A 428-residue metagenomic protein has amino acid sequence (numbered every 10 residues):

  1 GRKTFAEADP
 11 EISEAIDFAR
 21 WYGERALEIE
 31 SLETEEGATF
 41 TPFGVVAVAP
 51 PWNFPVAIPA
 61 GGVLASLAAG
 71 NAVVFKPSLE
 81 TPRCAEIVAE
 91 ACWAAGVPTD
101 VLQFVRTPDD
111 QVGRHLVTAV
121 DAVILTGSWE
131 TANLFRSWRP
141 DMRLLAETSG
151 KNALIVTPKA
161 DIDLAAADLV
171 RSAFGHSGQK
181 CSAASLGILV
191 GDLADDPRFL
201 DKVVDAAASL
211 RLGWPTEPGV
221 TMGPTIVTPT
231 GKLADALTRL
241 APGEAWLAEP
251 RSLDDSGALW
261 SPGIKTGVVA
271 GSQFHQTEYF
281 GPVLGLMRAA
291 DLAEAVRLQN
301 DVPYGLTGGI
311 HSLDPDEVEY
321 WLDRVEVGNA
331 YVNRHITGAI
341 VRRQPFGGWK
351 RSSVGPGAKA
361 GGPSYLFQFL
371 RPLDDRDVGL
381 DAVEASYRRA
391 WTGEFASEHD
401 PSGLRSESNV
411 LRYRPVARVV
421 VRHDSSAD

Functional and structural regions predicted by a protein language model:
G1, P158, G285-A290, H311: A structural signal for short, well-ordered beta-strand elements
R2, A6-D17, E36, E86 (+6 more regions): An alpha-helix initiation/capping motif
F5, A19, E24-A167, D196 (+5 more regions): Rossmann-like NAD(P) dinucleotide-binding subdomain of oxidoreductase/dehydrogenase enzymes
P10, E14, V120-A122, R143 (+2 more regions): C-terminal core of ALDH-fold dehydrogenases
A72, A245-W246, G305: Residue-level detector of anion-binding/catalytic polar loops
A91-P98, A119-A122, W129-V269, D291 (+4 more regions): ALDH superfamily catalytic-core signature
A146-T148, S177-S182, W214-E217, F274-Y279 (+2 more regions): Short, flexible turn/loop "capping" segments at secondary-structure junctions
P282: Glycine-rich nucleotide-phosphate-binding loops and adjacent flexible coil segments
